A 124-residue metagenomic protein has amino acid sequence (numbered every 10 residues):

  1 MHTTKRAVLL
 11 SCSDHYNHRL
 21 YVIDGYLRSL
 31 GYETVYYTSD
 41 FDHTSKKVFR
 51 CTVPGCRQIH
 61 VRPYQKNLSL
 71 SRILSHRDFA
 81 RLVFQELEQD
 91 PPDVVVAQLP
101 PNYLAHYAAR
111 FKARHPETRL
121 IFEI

Functional and structural regions predicted by a protein language model:
M1-G55: N-terminal subdomain of nucleotide-sugar transferases
S11-C12, R72, V96-A97: A generic structural signal for short
N17, T44, H76-A80, V94-H115 (+1 more regions): An aromatic- and histidine-rich active-site surface loop
G25-L27, E86, R114: Alpha-helical scaffold elements within enzyme catalytic domains, especially in hydrolases
G31, P116-E117: Glycine-centered short loops/turns at secondary-structure junctions
Y37-S39, V61, E123: Generic beta-sheet signal
C56-L82: A short, charged, and often flexible helix/loop element on the N-terminal side of the glycosyltransferase catalytic
L87-P92: Glycine-rich phosphate-binding loop signature in dinucleotide/nucleotide-binding domains
